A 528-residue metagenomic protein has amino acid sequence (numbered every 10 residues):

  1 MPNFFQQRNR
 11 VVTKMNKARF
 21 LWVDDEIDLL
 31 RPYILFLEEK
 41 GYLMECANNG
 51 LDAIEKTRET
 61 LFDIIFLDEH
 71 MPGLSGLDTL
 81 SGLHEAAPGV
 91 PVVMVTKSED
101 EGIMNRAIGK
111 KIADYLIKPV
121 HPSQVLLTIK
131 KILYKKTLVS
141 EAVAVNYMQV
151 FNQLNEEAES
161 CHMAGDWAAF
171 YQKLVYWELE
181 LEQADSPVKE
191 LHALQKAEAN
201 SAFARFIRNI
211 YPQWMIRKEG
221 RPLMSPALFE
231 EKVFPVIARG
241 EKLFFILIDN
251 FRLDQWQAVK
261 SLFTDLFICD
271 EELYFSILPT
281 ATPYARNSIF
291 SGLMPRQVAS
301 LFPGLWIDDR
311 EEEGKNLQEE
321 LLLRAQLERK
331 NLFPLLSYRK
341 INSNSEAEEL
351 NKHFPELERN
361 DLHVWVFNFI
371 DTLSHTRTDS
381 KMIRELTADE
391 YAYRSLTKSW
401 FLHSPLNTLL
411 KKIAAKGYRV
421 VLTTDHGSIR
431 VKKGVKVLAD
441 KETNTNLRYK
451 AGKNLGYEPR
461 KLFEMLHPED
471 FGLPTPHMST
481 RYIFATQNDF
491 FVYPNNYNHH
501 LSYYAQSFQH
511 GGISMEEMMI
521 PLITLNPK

Functional and structural regions predicted by a protein language model:
E26, L35-F36, H70, G102-N105 (+2 more regions): Feature captures the catalytic ectodomains and active-site-proximal regions of enzymes that hydrolyze or transfer
I27-E45: Two-component/phosphorelay signaling modules centered on CheY-like receiver
N48-D52, S75-D78: Acidic catalytic/metal-coordinating carboxylates
E55, L77-P88: Short amphipathic alpha-helix used as the core "switch/output" element in two-component signaling
T60-F66: Active-site beta3 strand of CheY-like receiver
D68, T96: Active-site residues of response regulator receiver
D78, E99-D114: Alpha4 helix (beta4-alpha4-beta5 surface) of REC/receiver domains from two-component response regulators
K118: A Lys-centered signature of the CheY-like receiver
